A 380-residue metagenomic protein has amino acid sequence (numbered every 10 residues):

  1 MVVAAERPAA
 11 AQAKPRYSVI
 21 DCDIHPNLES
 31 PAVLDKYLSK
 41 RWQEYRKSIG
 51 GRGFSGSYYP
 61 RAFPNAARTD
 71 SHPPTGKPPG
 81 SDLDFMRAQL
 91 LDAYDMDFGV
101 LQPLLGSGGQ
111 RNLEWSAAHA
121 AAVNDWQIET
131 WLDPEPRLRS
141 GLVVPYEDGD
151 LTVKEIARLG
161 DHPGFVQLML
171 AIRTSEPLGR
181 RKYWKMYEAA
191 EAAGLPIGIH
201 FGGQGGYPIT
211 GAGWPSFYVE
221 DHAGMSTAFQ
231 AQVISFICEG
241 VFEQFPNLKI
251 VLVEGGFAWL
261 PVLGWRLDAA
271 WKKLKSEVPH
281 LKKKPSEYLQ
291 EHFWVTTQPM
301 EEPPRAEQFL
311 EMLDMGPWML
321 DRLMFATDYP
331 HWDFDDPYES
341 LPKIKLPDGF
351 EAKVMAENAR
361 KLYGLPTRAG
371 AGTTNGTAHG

Functional and structural regions predicted by a protein language model:
M1-G380: Helix-coil boundary/capping segments in enzymes
